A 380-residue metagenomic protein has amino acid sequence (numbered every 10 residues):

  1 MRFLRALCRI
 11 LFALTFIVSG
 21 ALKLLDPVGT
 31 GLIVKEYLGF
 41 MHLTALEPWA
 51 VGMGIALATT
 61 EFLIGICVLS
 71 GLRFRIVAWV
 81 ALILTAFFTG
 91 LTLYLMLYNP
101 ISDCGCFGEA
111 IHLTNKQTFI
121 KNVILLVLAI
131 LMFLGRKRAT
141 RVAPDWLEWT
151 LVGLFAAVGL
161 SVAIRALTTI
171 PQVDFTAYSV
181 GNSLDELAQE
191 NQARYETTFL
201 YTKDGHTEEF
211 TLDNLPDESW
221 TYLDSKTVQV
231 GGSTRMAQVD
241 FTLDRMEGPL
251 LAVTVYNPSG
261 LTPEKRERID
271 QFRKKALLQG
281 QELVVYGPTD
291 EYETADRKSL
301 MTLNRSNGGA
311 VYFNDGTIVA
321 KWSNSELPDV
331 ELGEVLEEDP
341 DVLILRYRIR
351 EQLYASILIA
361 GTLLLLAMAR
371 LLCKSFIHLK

Functional and structural regions predicted by a protein language model:
M1-L11, T15-F16, P27-G135: Hydrophobic alpha-helical segments
V123-G153: Cytosolic-side transmembrane helix boundary signature
R141-P171: Internal/C-terminal transmembrane anchor helices
S161-E247: Membrane-interface segments at or immediately adjacent to transmembrane helices that form the boundary between
T198-K203, N307-W322: A short, hydrophobic beta-strand/beta-hairpin element that forms part of a small beta-sheet core
T254, A276-R297: Thiol-based oxidoreductase modules, predominantly thioredoxin-like and allied folds used for disulfide exchange
S323-S356: Short, aromatic-rich amphipathic segments at membrane interfaces that lie adjacent to a transmembrane helix or signal
R348, Q352, G361-K380: Juxtamembrane interface at the cytosolic side of transmembrane helices
